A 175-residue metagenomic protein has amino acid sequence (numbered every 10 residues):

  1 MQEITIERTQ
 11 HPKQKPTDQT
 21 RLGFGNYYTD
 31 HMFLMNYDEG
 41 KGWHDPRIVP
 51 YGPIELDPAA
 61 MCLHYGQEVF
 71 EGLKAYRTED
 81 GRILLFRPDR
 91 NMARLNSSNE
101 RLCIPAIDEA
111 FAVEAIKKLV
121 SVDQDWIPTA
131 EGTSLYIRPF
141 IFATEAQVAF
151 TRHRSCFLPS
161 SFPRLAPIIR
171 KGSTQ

Functional and structural regions predicted by a protein language model:
M1-Q175: Conserved alpha/beta cores of soluble small-molecule-handling proteins
